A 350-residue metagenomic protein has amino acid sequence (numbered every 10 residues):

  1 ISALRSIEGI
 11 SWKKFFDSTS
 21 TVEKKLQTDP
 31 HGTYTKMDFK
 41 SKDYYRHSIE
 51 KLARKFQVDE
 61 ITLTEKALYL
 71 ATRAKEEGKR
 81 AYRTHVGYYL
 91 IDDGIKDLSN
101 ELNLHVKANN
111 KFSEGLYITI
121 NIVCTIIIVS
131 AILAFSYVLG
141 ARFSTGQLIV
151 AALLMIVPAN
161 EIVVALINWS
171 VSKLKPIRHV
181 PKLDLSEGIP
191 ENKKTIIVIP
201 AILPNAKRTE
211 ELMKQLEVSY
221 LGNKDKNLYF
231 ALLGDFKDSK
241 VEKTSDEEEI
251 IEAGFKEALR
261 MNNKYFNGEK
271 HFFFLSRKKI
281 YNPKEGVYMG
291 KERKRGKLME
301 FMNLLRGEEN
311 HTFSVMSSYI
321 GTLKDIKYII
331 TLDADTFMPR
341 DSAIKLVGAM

Functional and structural regions predicted by a protein language model:
I1-E50, R54-N110, R178-M350: Internal catalytic domains of large membrane-associated glycosyltransferases
N110-N168: Alpha-helical bilayer-embedded segments of polytopic membrane proteins, i.e., transmembrane/intramembrane helices
Y137-F143, I162-D184, E210, G234: Juxtamembrane/interface segments at transmembrane-helix termini
